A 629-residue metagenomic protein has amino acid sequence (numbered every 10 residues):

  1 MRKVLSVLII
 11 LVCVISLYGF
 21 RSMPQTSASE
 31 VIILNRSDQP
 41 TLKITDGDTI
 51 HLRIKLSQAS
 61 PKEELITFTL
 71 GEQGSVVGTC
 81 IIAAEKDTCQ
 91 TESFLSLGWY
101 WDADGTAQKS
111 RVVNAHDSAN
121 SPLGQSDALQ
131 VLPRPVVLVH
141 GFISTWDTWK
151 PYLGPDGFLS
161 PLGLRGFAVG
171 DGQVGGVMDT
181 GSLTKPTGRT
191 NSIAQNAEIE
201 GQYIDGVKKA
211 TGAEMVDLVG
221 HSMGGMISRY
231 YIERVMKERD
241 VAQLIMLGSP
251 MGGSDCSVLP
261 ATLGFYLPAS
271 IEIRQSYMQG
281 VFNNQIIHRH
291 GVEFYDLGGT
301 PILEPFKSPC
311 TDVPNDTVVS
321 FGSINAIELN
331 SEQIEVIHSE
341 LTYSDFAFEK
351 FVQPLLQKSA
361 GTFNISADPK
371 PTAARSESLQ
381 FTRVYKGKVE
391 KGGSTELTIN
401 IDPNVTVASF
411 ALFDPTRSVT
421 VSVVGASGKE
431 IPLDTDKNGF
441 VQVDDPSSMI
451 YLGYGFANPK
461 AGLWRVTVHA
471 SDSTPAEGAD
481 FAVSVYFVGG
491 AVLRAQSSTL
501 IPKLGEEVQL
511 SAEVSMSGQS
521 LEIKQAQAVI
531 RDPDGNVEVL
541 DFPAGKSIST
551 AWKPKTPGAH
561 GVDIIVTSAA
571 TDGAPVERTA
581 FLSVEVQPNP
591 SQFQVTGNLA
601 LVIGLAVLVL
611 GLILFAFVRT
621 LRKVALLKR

Functional and structural regions predicted by a protein language model:
S29-V219, M223-T262, N330-R375: N-terminal non-catalytic accessory region
L56-Q73, R111, S394-E396, S515-A544 (+2 more regions): Short flexible loop/turn segments that cap and initiate beta-strands
F94-A107, N458, T550-T556, V566-S568: Residue-level recognition of secondary-structure-to-loop junctions
H288-G392, P403-N404, T416: C-terminal catalytic-base region of ester-bond hydrolases, centering on the histidine of the charge-relay
E390-T435: Acidic, Ser/Thr/Pro-rich low-complexity intrinsically disordered segments
G425-E430, K460-G505, Q509-G518, Q527 (+3 more regions): C-terminal edge strands of extracellular/lumenal beta-sandwich accessory domains
P590-V607: Juxtamembrane/start-of-transmembrane alpha-helix segments at the extracytoplasmic/lumenal side of membrane anchors
R622-R629: Cytoplasmic C-terminal tails of single-pass
